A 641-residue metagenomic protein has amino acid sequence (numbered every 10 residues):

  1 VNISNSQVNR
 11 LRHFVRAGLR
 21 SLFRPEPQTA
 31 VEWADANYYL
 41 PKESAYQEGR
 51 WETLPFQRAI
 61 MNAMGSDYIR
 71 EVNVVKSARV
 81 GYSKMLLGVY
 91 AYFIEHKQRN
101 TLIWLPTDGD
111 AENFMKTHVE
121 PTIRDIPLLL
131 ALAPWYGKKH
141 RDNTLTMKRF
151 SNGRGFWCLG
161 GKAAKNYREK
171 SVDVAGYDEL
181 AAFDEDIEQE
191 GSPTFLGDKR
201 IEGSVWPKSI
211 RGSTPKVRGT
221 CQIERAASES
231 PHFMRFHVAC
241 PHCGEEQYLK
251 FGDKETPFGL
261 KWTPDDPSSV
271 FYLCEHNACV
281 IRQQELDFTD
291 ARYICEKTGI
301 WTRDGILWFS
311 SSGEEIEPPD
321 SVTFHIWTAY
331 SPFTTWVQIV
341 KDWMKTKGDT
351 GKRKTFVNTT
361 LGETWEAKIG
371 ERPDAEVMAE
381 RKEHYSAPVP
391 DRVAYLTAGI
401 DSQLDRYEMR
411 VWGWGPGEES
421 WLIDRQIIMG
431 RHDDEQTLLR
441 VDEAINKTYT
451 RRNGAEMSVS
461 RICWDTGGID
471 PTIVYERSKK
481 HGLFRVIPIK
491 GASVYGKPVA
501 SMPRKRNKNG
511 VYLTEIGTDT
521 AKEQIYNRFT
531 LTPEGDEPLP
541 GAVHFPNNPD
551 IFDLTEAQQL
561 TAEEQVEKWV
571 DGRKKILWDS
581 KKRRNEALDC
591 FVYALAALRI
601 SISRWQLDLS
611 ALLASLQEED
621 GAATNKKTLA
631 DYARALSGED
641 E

Functional and structural regions predicted by a protein language model:
V1-L396, I400, Y407, L439-S460 (+1 more regions): Phosphate/NTP-binding elements of NTP-utilizing enzymes
N73-R79, R604-E619: Short alpha-helical "patches" and their helix-cap loops
E95-H96, W414-G417: Short connector loops/turns at beta-strand edges and beta->alpha or beta->beta junctions
F114-H118, T122, D265, S269-A278 (+10 more regions): Mg2+-dependent endonuclease catalytic cores in nucleic-acid-processing enzymes, primarily RNase H-like
R149, W412-W414: A generic structural motif
L180-A181, Q403, W412, G467: Anionic group-transfer/hydrolysis microenvironments
V322, I326, T334-Q338, N358 (+1 more regions): Extracellular low-complexity, Gly/Ser/Thr-rich intrinsically disordered linkers and protease-sensitive activation/hinge
D401, I462, C590: Hydrophobic, well-ordered secondary-structure elements that form the walls of internal hydrophobic environments
